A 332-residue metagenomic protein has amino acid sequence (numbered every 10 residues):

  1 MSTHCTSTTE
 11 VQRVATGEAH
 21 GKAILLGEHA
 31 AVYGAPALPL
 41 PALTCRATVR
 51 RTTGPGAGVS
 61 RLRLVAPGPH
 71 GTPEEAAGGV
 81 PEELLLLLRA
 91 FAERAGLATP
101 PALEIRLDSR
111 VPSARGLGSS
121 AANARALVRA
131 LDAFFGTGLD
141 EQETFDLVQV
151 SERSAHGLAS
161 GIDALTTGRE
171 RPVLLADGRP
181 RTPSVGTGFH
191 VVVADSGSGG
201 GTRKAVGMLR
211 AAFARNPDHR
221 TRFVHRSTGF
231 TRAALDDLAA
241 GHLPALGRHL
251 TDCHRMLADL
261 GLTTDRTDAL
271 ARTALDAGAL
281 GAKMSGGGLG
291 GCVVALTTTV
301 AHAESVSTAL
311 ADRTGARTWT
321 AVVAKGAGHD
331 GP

Functional and structural regions predicted by a protein language model:
S2-C5, E10-H20, I24, A30-V32 (+6 more regions): C-terminal nucleotide
H20, P100-A102, G161-I162, G286-G291: Short Gly/Ser/Thr- and Asp/Glu-enriched loop/turn motifs at secondary-structure junctions
P36-G54: Short catalytic helix/loop segments, enriched in acidic residues and glycine and frequently bearing histidine
A42-T44, F189, G288: Short, solvent-exposed loop/turn segments at the edges of secondary structure
E83, S119, N123-A124, S160 (+2 more regions): Catalytic-loop motifs flanking and including active-site residues across diverse enzymes
L88-R115, E143, L147: Glycine- and acidic-rich phosphate- and metal-coordinating loops
R115-T137: DPxDG-like acidic metal-binding loop motif
L117-N123, F223, A282-G287: Short glycine/threonine-rich catalytic loop with a Thr-x-Gly-x-Asp
